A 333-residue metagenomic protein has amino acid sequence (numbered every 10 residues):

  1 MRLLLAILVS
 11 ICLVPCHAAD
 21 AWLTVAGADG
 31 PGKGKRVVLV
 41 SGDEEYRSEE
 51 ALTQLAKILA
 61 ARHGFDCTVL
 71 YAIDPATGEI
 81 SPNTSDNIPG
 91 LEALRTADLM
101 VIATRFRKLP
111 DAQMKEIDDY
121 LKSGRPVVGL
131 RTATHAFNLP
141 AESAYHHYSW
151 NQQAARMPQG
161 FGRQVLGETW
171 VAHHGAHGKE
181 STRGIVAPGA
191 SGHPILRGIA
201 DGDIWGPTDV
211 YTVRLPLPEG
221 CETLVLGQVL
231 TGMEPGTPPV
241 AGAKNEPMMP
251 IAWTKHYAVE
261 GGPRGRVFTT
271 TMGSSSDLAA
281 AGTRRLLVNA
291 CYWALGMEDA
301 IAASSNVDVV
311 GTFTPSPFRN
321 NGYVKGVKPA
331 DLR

Functional and structural regions predicted by a protein language model:
L4-P15: Bacterial N-terminal signal peptides
A19-K35, E50-A51, I58-R62, T231-R333: Extracellular ligand-binding/catalytic regions of CAZymes and related secreted enzymes and adhesion modules
D20-D29, V38-V40, E44-F137: Helical hinge/lid and interdomain linker segments adjacent to catalytic or ligand-binding clefts that mediate domain
W22, A60, D66, T84-S85 (+2 more regions): Catalytic beta-strand/loop cores that center a nucleophilic Ser/Cys/Thr and support acyl-enzyme chemistry
K35, E49-T53, N87-I88, R95 (+7 more regions): A structural signal for well-ordered alpha-helical segments within the folded catalytic domains of diverse enzymes
V38, T68, V128, E222-L226 (+1 more regions): Hydrophobic/aromatic beta-strand patches that form the interior of the parallel beta-sheet core in alpha/beta enzyme
R107-G198: A glycine-rich, often tryptophan-bearing local segment used as a flexible ligand/cofactor-contacting loop or short
P126, A133, V229, G273-S275: Catalytic metal-binding/acid-base residues of hydrolase active sites
